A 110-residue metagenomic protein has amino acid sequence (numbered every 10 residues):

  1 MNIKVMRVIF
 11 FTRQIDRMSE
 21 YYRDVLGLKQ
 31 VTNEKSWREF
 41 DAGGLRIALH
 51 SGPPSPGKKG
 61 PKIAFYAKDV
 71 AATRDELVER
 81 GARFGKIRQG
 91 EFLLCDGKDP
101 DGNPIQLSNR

Functional and structural regions predicted by a protein language model:
M1, R74-D75, E79-R110: Vicinal oxygen chelate
M1-S19, R46, P61-I63: N-terminal beta-strand motif that seeds the catalytic metal site of vicinal oxygen chelate
D16-V25, P104: Conserved active-site alpha-helix within GNAT-family acetyltransferase domains
R23-D24, D41, V78: Alpha-helical segments within the soluble intracellular
D24-Q30, A82: Conserved acetyl-CoA-binding loop of GNAT-fold acetyltransferases
K29-P61, P104-R110: Conserved short beta-strand elements that form part of the metal-binding/catalytic scaffold of enzyme active sites
I63-L77: Mid-chain, well-packed structural core segment of small domains
